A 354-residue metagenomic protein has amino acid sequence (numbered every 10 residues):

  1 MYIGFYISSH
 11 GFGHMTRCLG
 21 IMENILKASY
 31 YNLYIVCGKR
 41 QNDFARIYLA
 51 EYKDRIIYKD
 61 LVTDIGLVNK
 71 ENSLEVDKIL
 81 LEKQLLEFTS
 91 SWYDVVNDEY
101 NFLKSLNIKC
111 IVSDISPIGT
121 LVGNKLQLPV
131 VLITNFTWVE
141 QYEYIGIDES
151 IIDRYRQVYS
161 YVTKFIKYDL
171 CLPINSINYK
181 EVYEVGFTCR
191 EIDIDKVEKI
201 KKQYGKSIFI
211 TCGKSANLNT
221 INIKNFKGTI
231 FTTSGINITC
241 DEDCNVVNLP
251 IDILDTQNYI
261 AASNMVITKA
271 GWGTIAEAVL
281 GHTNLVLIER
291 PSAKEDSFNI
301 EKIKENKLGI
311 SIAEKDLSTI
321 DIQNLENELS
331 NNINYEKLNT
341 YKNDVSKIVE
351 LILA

Functional and structural regions predicted by a protein language model:
I7-L19: A short, glycine/small-residue-rich beta-strand->loop->alpha-helix junction that serves as a flexible
S9, K27, Y31-F88, K315: Conserved nucleotide-sugar phosphate-binding/catalytic loop shared by glycosyltransferases and other
M22-E23, R190-M265: Donor-nucleotide binding loops and adjacent catalytic segments primarily of GT-B fold Leloir glycosyltransferases
S73-C110, P117: Conserved nucleotide-sugar donor-binding subdomain of glycosyltransferases
D98-R156: Conserved nucleotide-sugar donor-interacting segment of glycosyltransferase catalytic cores, predominantly GT-B
I111-D114, Q257-F298: A donor-sugar binding/catalytic signature common to diverse glycosyltransferases and related nucleotide-sugar
Q141-S215: A nucleotide-sugar donor-handling region in carbohydrate enzymes
I322-Q323, N327-E328, L338-A354: C-terminal alpha-helical cap of glycosyltransferases
